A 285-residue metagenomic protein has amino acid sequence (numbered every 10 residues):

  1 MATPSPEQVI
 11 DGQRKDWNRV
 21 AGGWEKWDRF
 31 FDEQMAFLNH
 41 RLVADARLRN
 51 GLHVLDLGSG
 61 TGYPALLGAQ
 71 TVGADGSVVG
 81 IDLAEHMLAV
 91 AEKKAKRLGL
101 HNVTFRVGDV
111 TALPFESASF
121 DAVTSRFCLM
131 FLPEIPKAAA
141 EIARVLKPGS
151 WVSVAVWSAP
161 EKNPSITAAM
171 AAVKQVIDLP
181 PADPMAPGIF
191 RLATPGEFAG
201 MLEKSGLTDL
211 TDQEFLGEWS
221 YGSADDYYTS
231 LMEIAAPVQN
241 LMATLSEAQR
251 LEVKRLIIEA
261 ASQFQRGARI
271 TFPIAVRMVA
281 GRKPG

Functional and structural regions predicted by a protein language model:
A2-E7, D11-Q13, W27, D32-M35 (+2 more regions): Conserved Class I S-adenosyl-L-methionine
A2-L52, Y63-L67, M87-V90, R97-L98 (+1 more regions): Conserved class I S-adenosyl-L-methionine
H53-L113, K137: Class I SAM-dependent methyltransferase SAM/SAH-binding core
G73, L132-P133, L146-P148: Helix-to-beta-strand junctions that scaffold the AdoMet/dcAdoMet cofactor pocket in Class I SAM-dependent enzymes
T111-A122: A short acidic, Gly/Pro-enriched loop at the edge of an enzyme's catalytic core that lines a small-molecule cofactor
R126-L129, A155: Residues lining the SAM
L132-E141: A short, conserved alpha-helix within the catalytic core of class I
P136-K137, K147-G222: Conserved catalytic/acceptor-binding region of the Class I
